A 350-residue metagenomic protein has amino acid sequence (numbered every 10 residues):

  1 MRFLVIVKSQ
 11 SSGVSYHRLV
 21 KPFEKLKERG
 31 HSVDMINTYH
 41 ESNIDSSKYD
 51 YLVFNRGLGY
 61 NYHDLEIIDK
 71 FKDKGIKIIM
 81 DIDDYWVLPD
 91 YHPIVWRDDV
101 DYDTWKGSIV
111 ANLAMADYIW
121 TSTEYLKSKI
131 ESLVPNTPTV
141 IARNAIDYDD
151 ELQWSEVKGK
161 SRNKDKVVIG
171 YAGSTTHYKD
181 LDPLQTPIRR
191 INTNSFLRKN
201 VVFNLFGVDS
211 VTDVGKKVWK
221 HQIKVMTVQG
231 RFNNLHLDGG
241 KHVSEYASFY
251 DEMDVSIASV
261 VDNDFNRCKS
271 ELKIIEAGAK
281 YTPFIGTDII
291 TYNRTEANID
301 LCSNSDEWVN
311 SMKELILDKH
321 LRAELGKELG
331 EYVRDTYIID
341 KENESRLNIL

Functional and structural regions predicted by a protein language model:
M1-G59: N-terminal pre-catalytic "stem/leader" segment of glycosyltransferase-like enzymes
V5-I6, Q10-K25, R29, A145-D251: Conserved catalytic-core segment of nucleotide-activated headgroup transferases in glycan assembly
K70, D99-I119: Membrane-proximal helix-turn-helix segments that form the acceptor-binding/catalytic region of lipid-linked
M80-K106, D149, Q153, N163-D165: Acceptor-binding helix/loop patch of EC 2.4 sugar-transfer enzymes, predominantly nucleotide-sugar-dependent
D117-E131, P135-W154: Donor nucleotide-sugar binding/catalytic pocket of nucleotide-sugar-dependent glycosyltransferases
K179, G239-E276, I285-R294: Nucleotide-sugar-dependent
N293-E314: Change "using UDP/GDP/dTDP sugars" to "using nucleotide sugars
L317-L350: A charged, aromatic-enriched C-terminal amphipathic alpha-helix characteristic of glycosyltransferases across folds
